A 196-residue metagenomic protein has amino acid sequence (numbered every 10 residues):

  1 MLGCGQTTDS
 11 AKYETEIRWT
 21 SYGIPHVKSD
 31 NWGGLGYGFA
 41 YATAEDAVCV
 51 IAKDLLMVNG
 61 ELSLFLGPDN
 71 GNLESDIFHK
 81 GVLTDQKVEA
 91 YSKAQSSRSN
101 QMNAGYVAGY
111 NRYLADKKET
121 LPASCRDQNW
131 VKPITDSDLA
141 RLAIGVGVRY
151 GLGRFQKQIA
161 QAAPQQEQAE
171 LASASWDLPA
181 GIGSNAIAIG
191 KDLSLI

Functional and structural regions predicted by a protein language model:
T8-I196: Substrate-recognition/specificity elements adjacent to catalytic centers across diverse enzyme folds
